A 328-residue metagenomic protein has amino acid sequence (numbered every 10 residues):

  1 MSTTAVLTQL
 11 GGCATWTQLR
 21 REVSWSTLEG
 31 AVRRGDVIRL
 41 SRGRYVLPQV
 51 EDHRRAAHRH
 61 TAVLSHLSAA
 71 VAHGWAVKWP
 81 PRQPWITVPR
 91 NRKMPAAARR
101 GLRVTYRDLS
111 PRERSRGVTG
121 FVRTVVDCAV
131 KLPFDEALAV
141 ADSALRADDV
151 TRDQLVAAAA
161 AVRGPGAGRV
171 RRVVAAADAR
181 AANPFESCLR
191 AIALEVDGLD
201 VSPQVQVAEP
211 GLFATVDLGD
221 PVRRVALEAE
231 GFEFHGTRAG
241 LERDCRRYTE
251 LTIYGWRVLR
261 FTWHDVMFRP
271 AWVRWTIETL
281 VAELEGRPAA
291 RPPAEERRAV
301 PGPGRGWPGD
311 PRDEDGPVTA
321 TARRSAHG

Functional and structural regions predicted by a protein language model:
M1-G166, A282-G328: Short gly/ser-rich loop at a beta-strand->alpha-helix junction or flexible surface loop bordering the NTP-binding
L145-G328: Surface segments flanking catalytic/ligand-binding clefts of nucleic-acid enzymes
